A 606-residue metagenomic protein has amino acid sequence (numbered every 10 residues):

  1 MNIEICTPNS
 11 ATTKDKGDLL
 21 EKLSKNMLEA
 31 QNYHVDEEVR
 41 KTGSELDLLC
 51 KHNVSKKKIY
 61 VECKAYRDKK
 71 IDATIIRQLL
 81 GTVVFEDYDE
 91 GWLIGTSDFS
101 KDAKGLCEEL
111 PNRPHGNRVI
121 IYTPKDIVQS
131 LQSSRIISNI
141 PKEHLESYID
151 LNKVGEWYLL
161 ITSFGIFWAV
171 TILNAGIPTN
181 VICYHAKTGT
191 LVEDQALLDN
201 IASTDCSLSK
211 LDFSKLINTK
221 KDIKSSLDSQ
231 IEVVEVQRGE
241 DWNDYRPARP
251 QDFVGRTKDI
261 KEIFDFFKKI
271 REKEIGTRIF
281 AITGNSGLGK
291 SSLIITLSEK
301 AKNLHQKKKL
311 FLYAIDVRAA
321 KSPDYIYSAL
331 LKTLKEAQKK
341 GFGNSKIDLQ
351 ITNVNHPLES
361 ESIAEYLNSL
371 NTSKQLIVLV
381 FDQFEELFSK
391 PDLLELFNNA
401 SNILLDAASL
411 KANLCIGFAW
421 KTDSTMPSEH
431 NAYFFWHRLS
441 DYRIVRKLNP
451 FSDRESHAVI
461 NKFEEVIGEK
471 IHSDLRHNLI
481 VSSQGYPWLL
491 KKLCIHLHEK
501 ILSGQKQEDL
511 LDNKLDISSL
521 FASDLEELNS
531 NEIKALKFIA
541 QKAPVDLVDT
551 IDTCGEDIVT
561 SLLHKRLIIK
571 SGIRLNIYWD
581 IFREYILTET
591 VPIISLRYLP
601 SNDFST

Functional and structural regions predicted by a protein language model:
M1-Q230, T606: Mixed-charge (Asp/Glu-Lys/Arg
K210-S286, T296-K300: Walker A/P-loop-proximal flanking segment of P-loop NTPase domains
I231, E274, H472-S473, V481 (+3 more regions): Winged-helix-like regulatory helical subdomains adjacent to P-loop NTPase cores
T283-I315: P-loop NTPase Walker A phosphate-binding motif
A320-S345: Conserved NTP-binding/hydrolysis module of P-loop NTPases
P357-D423, E429-W436: Conserved Walker B catalytic segment
R443-L475: Conserved small helical "lid"/interfacial subdomain of P-loop NTPases
F582-S605: Short, amphipathic alpha-helical interaction segments positioned at domain boundaries
